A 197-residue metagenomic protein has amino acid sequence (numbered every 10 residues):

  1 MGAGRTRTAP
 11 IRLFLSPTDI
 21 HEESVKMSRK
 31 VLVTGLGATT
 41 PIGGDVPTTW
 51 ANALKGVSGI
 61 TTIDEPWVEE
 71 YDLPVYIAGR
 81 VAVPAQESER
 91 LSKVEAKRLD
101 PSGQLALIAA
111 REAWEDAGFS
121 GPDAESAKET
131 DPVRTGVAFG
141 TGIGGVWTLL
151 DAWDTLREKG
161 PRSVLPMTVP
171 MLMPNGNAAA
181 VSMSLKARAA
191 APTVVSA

Functional and structural regions predicted by a protein language model:
G2-G4: Residue-identity detector for glycine
R7-A190: Conserved "HGTGT" condensation-loop signature of ketosynthase/thiolase-family condensing enzymes that catalyze
V137, S196-A197: Gly/Ser-rich catalytic serine loop of serine hydrolases
A190-S196: Short loop-beta-helix segment that forms the pyridoxal 5′-phosphate
